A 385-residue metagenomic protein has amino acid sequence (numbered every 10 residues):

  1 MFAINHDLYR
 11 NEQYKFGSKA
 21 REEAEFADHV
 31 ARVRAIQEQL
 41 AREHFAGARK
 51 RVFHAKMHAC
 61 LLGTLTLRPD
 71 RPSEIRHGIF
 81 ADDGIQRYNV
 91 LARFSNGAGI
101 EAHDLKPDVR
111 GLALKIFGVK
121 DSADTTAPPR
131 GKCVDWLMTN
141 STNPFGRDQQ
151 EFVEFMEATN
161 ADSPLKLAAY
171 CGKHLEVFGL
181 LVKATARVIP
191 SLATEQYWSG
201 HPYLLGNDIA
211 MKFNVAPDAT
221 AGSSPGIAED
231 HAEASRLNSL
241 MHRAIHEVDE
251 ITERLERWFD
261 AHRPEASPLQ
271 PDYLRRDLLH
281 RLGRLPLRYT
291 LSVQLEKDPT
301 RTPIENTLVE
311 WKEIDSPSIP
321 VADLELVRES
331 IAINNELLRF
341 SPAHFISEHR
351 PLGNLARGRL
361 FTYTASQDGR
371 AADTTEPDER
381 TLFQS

Functional and structural regions predicted by a protein language model:
M1-S385: Active-site-adjacent core segments of small-molecule enzymes
